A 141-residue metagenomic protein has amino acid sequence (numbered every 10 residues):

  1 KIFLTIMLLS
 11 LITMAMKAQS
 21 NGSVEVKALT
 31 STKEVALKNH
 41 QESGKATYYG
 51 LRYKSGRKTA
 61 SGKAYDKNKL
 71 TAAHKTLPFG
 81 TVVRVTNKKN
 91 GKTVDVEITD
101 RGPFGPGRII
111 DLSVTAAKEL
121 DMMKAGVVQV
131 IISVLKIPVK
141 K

Functional and structural regions predicted by a protein language model:
I2-T5, M16-K141: Secreted/periplasmic proteins
